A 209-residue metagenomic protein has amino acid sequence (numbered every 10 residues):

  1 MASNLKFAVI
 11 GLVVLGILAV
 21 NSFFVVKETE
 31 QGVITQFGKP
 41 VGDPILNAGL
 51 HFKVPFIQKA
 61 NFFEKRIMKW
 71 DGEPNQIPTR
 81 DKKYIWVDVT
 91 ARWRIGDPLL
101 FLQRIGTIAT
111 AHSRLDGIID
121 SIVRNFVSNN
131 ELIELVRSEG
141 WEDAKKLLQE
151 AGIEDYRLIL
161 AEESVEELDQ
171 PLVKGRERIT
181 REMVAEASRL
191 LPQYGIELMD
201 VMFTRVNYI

Functional and structural regions predicted by a protein language model:
M1, L12, M68, M183 (+1 more regions): Detector for methionine-enriched segments
A2-F23: Single-pass alpha-helical transmembrane signal-anchor segments
A2-S3, L46-P55, L158-V165: A broad, low-specificity signal for short, low-complexity segments enriched in glycine/proline and polar/charged
L5, L12-V13, K69-W70, P98 (+1 more regions): Generic signal for short, ordered secondary-structure residues within or immediately flanking folded domains
G16-I17, E30, F63, R94 (+2 more regions): Short linear sequence motifs
S22-S128: Hydrophobic membrane-anchoring helix/hairpin
T79-D81, W86-V87, R92-W93, A111-I209: Amphipathic, coiled-coil-like alpha-helical scaffolding segments used for oligomerization/assembly
